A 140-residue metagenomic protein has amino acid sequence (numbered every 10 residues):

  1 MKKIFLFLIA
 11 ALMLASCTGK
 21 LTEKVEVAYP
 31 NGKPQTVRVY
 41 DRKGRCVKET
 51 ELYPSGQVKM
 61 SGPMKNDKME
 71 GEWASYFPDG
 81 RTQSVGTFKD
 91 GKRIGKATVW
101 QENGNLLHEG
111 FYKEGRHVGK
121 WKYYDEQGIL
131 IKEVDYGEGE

Functional and structural regions predicted by a protein language model:
I4-L14: Sec-dependent N-terminal signal peptides
C17-F77, R81-K89, R93-Q101, N105-K113 (+2 more regions): Periodic aromatic/glycine/histidine/acidic cluster detector with a strong bias toward beta-strand repeat architectures
